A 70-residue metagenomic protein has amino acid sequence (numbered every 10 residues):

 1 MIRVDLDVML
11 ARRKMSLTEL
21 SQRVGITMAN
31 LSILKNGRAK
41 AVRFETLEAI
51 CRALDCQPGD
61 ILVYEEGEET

Functional and structural regions predicted by a protein language model:
M1-M15: A short, Lys/Arg-rich alpha-helix, primarily the initiator
D7, T18, E48: Residues within the helices of the helix-turn-helix
V8, I33, K40, R52 (+1 more regions): Short, charged recognition helix plus adjacent turn of helix-turn-helix-like nucleic-acid-binding domains
L10, S21, C51: The alpha-helix within a helix-turn-helix
M15-I33: Short alpha-helical DNA-recognition segment
N30-I33, T46, D60: Residue-level recognition of specific faces of alpha-helices
R38-A49: Short, basic-rich loop-to-helix N-cap that marks the start of a DNA-contacting helix
